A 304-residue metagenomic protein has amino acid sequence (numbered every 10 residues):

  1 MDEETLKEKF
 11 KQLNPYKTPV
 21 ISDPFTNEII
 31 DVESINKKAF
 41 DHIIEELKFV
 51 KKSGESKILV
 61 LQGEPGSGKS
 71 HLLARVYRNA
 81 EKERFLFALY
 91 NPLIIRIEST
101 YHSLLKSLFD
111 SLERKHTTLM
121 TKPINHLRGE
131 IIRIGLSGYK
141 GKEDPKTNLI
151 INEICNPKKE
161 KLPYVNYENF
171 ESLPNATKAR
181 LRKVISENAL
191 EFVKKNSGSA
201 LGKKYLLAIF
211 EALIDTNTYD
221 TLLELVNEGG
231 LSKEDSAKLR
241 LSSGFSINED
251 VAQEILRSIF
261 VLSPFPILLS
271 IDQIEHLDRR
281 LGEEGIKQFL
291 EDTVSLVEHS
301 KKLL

Functional and structural regions predicted by a protein language model:
M1-N14: Interdomain "pre-motor" coupling segment immediately N-terminal to P-loop NTPase/helicase cores
D23-K48: N-terminal pre-Walker A segment at the start of P-loop NTPase domains
K48-S56: Phosphate-binding P-loop
K57-I58, S67, H71-P264: P-loop NTPase nucleotide-binding core
L61: Hydrophobic anchor at the beta1->P-loop junction of P-loop NTPases
E64: P-loop (Walker A) phosphate-binding loop of NTP-binding proteins
V251-F260, F289-L304: Substrate-engagement module of ASCE P-loop NTPases
F260-G285: Conserved P-loop NTPase "ATPase switch" module shared by AAA+ and STAND
